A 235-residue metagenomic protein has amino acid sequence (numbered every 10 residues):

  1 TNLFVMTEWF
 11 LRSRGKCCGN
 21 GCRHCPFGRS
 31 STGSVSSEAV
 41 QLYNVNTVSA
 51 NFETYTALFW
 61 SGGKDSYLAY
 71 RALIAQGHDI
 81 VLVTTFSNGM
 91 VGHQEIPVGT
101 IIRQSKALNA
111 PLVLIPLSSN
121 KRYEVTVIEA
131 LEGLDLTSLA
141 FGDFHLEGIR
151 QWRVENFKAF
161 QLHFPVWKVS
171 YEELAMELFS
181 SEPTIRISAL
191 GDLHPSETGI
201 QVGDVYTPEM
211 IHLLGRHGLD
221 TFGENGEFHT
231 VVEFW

Functional and structural regions predicted by a protein language model:
T1-R12, R29-F52: Intrinsic-disorder signal
V5, C17, F59, V232: Conserved beta-strand segments that form the floor/walls of ligand-binding pockets within enzyme and binding domains
S13, C18, N51-E53, D135 (+1 more regions): Residue-level preference for short coil/turn positions at secondary-structure junctions
R14-R29: Local cysteine-cluster metal-coordination motifs and their immediate loop/turn environment, predominantly Fe-S cluster
H24, G33, L146-E147: Glycine-rich nucleotide phosphate-binding loop and flanking beta-alpha elements of Rossmann-like dinucleotide-binding
F27, L117, W235: Active-site donor-binding loop signature of nucleotide-sugar glycosyltransferases
V48-A189: ATP-dependent adenylation/nucleotidyltransferase module used to activate substrates
R186-W235: A conserved mid-domain beta-alpha-beta active-site/ligand-binding segment of alpha/beta enzyme cores
